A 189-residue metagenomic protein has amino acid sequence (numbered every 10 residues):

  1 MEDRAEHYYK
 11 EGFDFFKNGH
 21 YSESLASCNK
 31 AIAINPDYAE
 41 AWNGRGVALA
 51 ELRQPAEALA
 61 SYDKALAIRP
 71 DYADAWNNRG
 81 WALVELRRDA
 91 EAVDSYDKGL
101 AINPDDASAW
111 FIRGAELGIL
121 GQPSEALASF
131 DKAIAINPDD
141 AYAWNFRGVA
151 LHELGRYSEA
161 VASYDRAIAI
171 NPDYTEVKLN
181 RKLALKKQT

Functional and structural regions predicted by a protein language model:
M1, E6-N29, D37, D63 (+1 more regions): Leucine-rich, hydrophobic repeat-scaffold detector
M1-A5, V161, A169-T189: Terminal, low-structured helical/coil segments at or just beyond the last alpha-helical repeat
E6-K17, E40-E51, D74-E85, S108-I119 (+2 more regions): Conserved alpha-helical positions within TPR/SEL1-like repeat arrays
A31, K64-A65, K98-G99, K132-A133 (+1 more regions): Canonical positions in the second alpha-helix
